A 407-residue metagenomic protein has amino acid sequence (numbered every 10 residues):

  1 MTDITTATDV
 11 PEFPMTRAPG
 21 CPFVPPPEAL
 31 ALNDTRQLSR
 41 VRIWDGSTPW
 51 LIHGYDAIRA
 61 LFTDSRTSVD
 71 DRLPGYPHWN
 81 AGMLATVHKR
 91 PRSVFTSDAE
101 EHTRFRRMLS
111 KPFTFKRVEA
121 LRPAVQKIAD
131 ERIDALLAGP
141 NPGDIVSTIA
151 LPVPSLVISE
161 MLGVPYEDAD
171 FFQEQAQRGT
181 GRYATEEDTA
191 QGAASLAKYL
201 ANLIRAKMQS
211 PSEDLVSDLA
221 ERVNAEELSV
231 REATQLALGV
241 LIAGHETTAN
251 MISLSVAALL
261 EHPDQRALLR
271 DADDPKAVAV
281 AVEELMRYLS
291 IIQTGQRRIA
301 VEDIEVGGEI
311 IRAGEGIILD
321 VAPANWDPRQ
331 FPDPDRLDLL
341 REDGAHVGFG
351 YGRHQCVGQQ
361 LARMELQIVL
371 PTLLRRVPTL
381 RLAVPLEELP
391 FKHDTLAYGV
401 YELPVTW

Functional and structural regions predicted by a protein language model:
M1-W407: Cytochrome P450
